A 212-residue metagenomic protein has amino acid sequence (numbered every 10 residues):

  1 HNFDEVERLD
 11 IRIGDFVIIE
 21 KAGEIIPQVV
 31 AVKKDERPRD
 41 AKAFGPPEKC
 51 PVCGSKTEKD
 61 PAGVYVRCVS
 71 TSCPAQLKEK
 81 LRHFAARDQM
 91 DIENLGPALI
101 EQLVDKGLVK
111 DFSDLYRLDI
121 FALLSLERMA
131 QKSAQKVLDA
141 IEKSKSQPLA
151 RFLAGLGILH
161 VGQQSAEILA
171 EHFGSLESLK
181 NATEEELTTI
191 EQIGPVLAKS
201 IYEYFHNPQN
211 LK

Functional and structural regions predicted by a protein language model:
H1-D4: Short, structured beta-strand/loop micro-motifs enriched in basic residues and often containing a Trp
R12, E24-K212: Accessory alpha-helical DNA-binding modules that contact the DNA backbone or grooves
